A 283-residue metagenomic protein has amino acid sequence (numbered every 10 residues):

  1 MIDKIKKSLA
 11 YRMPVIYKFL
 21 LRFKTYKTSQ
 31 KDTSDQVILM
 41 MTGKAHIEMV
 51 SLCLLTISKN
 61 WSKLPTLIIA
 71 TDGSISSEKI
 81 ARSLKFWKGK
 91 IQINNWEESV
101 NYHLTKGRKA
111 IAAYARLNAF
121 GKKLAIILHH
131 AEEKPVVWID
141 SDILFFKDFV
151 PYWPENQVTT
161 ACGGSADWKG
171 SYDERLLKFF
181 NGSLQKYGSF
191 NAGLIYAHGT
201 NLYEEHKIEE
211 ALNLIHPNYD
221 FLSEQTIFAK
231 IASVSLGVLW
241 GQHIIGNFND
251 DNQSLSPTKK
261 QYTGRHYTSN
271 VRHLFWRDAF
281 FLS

Functional and structural regions predicted by a protein language model:
M1-S34, R272-H273, D278: Membrane-proximal basic amphipathic "stem/tether" segments
T56-L64: Short, acidic, metal-binding catalytic loop of nucleotide-sugar glycosyltransferases
T66-G73: Short internal beta-strands
I80, L84-H130: Active-site-proximal specificity loops/subdomain of glycosyltransferases
V136: Short aromatic/hydrophobic "clamp" motif used to bind/position activated sugar donors
D140-L144: The conserved acidic donor/metal-binding loop of glycosyltransferases
F145-F179: Conserved donor-nucleotide/metal-binding helix-loop-beta segment in metal-dependent transferases, i.e., the alpha-helix
D167, Q185-N270: Catalytic core and acceptor-binding pocket of nucleotide-sugar-dependent glycosyltransferases
